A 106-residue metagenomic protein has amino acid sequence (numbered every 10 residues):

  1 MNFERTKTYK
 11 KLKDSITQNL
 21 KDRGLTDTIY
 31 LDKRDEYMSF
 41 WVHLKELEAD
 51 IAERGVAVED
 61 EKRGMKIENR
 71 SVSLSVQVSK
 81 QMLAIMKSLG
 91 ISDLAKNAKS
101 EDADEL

Functional and structural regions predicted by a protein language model:
M1-L106: Positively charged, polar, low-complexity stretches
